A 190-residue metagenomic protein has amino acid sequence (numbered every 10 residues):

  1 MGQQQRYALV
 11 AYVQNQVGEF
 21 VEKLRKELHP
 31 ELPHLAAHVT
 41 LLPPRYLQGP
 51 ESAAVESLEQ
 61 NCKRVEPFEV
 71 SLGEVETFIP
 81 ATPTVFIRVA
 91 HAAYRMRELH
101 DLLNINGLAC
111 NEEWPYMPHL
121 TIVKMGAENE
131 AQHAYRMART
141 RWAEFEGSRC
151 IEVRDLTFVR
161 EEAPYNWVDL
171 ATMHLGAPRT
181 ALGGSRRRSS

Functional and structural regions predicted by a protein language model:
M1-S190: Histidine-dependent nucleotide/RNA phosphoesterase domain, centered on the 2H-phosphoesterase fold with its duplicated
